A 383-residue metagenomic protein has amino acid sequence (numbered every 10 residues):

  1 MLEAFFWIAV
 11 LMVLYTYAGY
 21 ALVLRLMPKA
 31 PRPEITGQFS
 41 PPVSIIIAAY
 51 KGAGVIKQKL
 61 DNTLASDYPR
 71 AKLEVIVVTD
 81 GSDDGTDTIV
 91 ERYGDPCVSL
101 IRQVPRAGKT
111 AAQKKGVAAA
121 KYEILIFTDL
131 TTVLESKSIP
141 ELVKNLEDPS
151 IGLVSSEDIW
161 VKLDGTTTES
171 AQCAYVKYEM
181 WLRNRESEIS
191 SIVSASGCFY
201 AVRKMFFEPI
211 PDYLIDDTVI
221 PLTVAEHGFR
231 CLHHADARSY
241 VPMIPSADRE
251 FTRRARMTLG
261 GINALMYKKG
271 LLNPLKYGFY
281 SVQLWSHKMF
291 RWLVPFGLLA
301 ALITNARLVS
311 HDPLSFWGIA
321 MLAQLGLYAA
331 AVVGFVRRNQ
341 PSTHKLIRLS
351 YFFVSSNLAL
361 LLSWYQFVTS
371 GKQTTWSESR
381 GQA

Functional and structural regions predicted by a protein language model:
M1-G37: N-terminal membrane-anchoring/stem segments of glycan-assembly enzymes
G37, V241, R291-K372: Membrane-embedded multi-pass helical conduit in multi-pass membrane proteins, especially envelope-biosynthetic
D61-K72: Short, acidic, metal-binding catalytic loop of nucleotide-sugar glycosyltransferases
T79-T88, P105, T132: A conserved acidic beta->alpha catalytic loop
D95, L146-E179, D212, D216-H287 (+1 more regions): Catalytic donor/gating beta->alpha subdomain of glycosyltransferases that bind UDP-sugars
Q103-A120, P140, K177, V219: Glycine-rich, basic loop-to-helix element that forms the pyrophosphate-binding segment of sugar-nucleotide handling
T110-A112, S136-L214, F352: Long helical/loop segments within the catalytic core of UDP-sugar-dependent glycosyltransferases, especially the large
L125: Short aromatic/hydrophobic "clamp" motif used to bind/position activated sugar donors
